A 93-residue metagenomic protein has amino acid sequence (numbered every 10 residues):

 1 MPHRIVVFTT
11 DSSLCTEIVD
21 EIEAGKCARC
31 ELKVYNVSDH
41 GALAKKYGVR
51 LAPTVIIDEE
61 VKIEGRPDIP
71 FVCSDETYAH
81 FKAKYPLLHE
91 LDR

Functional and structural regions predicted by a protein language model:
M1-A28: Local sequence-structure signature of Cys/Sec-based thiol-disulfide redox active-site neighborhoods
F8-T10, R29-A42: Thiol-based oxidoreductase modules, predominantly thioredoxin-like and allied folds used for disulfide exchange
T16, A42-K45: Alpha-helical elements of the RecA-like P-loop NTPase motor core of helicases
D20-E23, G48-R50, P70-F71: Short, glycine/charged-enriched secondary-structure capping and boundary segments
C27-C30, C73: Cysteine-centric signal of extracytoplasmic or virion-exposed proteins
Y47-D58: Structural micro-motif
I57-D92: Non-catalytic, surface beta->alpha helical segment in thiol-disulfide oxidoreductase systems
